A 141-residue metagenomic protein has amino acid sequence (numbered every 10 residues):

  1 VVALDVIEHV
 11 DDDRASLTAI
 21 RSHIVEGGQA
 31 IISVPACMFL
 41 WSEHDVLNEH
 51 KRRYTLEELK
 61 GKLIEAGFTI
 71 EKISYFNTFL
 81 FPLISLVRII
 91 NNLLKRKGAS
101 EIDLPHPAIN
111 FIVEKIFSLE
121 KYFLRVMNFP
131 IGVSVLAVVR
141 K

Functional and structural regions predicted by a protein language model:
V1-S42, T55-K60, A137-R140: Conserved SAM-binding loop
L4, V46-L47, I70: Conserved short-loop catalytic and cofactor-binding motifs
A15-S22, D45-N48, A66, L86-R88: Short, glycine/charged-enriched secondary-structure capping and boundary segments
F39-S42, F79-L83: Short catalytic/ligand-binding loop motif for oxyanion handling, primarily in non-cytosolic enzymes, centered on
S42-K62, Y75-F76: Acceptor-substrate binding/catalytic loop of class I
F68-T78: Conserved S-adenosyl-L-methionine
L80-K141: A C-terminal cap/extension of S-adenosyl-L-methionine-dependent methyltransferases that defines the acceptor-substrate
